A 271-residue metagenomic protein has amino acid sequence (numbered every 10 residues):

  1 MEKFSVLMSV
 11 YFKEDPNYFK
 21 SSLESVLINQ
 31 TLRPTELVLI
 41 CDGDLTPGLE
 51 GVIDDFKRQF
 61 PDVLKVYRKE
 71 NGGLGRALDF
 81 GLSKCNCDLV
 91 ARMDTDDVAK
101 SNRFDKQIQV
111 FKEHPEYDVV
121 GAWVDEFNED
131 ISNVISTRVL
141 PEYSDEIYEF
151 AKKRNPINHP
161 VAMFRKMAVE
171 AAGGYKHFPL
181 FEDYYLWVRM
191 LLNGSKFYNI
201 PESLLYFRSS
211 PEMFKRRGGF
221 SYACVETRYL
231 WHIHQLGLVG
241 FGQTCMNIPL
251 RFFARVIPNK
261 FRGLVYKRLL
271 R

Functional and structural regions predicted by a protein language model:
E14-I28: Short, well-formed alpha-helical segments that are part of the catalytic scaffolds of diverse glycosyltransferases
E24-Y67: Acidic donor-binding segment of Leloir-type glycosyltransferases
K69-C85, K106: Glycine-rich, basic loop-to-helix element that forms the pyrophosphate-binding segment of sugar-nucleotide handling
V90: Short aromatic/hydrophobic "clamp" motif used to bind/position activated sugar donors
N102-I135: Conserved donor NDP-sugar-binding/catalytic core segment of glycosyltransferases
W123, F197-L204: Catalytic beta-strand/loop signature of glycosyltransferases that borders the donor
L180-L186: Acidic donor-binding loop at a coil-to-helix junction in glycosyltransferase catalytic cores that engages
F207, K215-G240: Catalytic core of nucleotide-sugar-dependent glycosyltransferases
